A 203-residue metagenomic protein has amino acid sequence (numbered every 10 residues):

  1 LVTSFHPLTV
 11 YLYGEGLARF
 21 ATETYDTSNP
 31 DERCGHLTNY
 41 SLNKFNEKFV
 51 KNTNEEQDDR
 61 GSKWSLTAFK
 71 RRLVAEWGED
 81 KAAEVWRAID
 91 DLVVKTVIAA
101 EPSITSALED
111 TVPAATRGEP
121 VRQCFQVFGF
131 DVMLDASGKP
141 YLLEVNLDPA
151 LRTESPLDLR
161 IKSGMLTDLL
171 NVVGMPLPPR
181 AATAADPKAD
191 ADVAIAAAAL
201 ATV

Functional and structural regions predicted by a protein language model:
L1-S137, L159-V193, A197-V203: Catalytic core of tubulin tyrosine ligase-like
N146-E154: Glycine-rich phosphate/pyrophosphate-binding beta-alpha loops
